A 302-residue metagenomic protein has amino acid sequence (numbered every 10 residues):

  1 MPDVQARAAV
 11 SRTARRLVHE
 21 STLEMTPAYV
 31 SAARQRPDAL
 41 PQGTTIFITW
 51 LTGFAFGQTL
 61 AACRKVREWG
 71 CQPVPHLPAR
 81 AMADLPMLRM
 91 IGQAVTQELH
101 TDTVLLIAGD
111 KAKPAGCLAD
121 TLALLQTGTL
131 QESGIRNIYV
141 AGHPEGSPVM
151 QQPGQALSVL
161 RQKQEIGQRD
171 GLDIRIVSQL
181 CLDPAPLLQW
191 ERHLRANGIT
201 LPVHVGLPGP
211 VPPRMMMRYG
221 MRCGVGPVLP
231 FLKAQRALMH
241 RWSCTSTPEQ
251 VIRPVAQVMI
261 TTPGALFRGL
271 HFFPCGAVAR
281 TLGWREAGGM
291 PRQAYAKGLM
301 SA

Functional and structural regions predicted by a protein language model:
P2-L160, E165, F267, A287: Active-site beta->alpha loop and helix N-cap motifs at the rims of alpha/beta catalytic domains
L23-Y29, I107, T121-E145, G154-E165 (+3 more regions): Active-site pocket-lining/capping segments in soluble small-molecule metabolic enzymes
L51, R80, Q152, Q179-L180 (+4 more regions): Glycine- and other small-residue-rich loops at beta-strand/loop junctions that grip anionic moieties
A83-P86, K111-D120, S178-W190, P213 (+1 more regions): Active-site glycine- and acidic-residue-rich loops that bind and position anionic ligands or nucleotide-like cofactors
L99-D110, I166-L180, L207-G209, H271-A277: Glycine-rich phosphate-binding active-site loops on the catalytic face of alpha/beta enzymes
G116-C117, M150-Q152, L188-Q189, R214-C223 (+1 more regions): Short, well-ordered secondary-structure micro-motifs
Q152-R169, D173-L194: Hydrophobic, aromatic-enriched interface-forming segments
I260-V278: Substrate-binding cleft of secreted/luminal carbohydrate-active enzymes
